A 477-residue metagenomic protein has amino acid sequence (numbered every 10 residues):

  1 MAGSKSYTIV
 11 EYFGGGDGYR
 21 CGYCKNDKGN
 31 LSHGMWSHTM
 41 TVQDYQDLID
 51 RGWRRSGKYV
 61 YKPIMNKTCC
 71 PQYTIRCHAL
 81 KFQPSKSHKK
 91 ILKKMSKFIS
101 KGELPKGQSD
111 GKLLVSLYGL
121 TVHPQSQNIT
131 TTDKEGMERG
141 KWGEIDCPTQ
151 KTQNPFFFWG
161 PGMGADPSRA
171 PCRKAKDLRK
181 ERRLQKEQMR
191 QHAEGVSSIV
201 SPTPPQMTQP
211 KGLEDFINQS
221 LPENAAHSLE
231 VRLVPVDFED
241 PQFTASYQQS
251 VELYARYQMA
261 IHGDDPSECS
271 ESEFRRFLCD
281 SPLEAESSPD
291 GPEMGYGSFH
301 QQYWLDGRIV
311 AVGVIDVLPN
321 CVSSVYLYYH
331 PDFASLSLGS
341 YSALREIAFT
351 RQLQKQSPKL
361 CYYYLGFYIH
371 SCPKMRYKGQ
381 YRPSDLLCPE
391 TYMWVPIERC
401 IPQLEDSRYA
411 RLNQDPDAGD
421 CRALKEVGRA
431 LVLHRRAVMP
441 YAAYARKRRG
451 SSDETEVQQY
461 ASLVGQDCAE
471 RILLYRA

Functional and structural regions predicted by a protein language model:
M1-D50, K58-Y61, N66, L80 (+2 more regions): Noncatalytic N-terminal accessory/assembly modules of large enzymes
S4-S6, S56-C70, H78-Q83, H88-S335 (+1 more regions): A conserved beta-strand-loop-helix scaffold within acyl/acetyltransferase catalytic domains
M40-D44, S246, S250, S270 (+2 more regions): Alpha-helical interaction elements in eukaryotic regulators
L48, Y254, K378: A residue-level signal for conserved active-site and pocket-lining positions in enzyme catalytic cores
R54, A260-D264, Q352-Q356, S384-L387: Short amphipathic alpha-helical interaction elements and helix-loop-helix interfaces that mediate dimerization
Y73-I75, D280-P282, P402-S407: Eukaryote-specific, cytoplasm-facing alpha-helical/coiled-coil scaffolding segments in long proteins
Q302-D385: Aromatic (often tryptophan-rich) hydrophobic motifs at membrane interfaces
Q356-D420: Active-site/acyl-donor-binding loops of N-acyltransferases
